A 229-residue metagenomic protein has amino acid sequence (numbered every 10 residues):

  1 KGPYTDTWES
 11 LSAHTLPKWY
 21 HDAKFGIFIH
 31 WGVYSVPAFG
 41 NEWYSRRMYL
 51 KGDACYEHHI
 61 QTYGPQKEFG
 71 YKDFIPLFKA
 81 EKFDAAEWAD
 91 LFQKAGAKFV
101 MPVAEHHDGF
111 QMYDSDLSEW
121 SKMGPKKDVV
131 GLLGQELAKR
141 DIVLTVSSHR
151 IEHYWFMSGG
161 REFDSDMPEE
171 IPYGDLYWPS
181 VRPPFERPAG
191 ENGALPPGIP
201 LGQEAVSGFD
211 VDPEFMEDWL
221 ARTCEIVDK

Functional and structural regions predicted by a protein language model:
K1-K229: Mature catalytic domains of secreted/periplasmic carbohydrate-active enzymes
